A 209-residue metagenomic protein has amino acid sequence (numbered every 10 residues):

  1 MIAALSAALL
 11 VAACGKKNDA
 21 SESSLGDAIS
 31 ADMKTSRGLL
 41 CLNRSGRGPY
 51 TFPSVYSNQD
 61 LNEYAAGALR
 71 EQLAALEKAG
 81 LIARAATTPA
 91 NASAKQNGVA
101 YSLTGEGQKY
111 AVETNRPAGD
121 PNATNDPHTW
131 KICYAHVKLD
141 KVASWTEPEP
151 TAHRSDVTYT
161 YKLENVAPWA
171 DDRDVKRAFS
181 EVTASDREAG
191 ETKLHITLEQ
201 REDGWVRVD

Functional and structural regions predicted by a protein language model:
M1-A3: Bacterial N-terminal signal peptides that target proteins for export
L10-A13: C-terminal motif of bacterial Sec signal peptides marking the signal peptidase cleavage site
G15-A31: Bacterial Sec signal peptide processing site at the extreme N-terminus
M33-E63, G67: Post-signal-peptide N-terminal segment of Sec-exported extracytoplasmic proteins
Q59-A85, H128-V137: Short amphipathic alpha-helical interaction segments
E77, A83, D156-W169, A184-D209: Short beta-strand edge/turn micro-motifs at domain boundaries
A79, A83-C133: Accessory beta->alpha helical hairpin/"wing" motif in late/C-terminal subdomains of nucleic-acid enzymes
Y110-N115, N125-D171: Surface-exposed, charged secondary-structure patches
